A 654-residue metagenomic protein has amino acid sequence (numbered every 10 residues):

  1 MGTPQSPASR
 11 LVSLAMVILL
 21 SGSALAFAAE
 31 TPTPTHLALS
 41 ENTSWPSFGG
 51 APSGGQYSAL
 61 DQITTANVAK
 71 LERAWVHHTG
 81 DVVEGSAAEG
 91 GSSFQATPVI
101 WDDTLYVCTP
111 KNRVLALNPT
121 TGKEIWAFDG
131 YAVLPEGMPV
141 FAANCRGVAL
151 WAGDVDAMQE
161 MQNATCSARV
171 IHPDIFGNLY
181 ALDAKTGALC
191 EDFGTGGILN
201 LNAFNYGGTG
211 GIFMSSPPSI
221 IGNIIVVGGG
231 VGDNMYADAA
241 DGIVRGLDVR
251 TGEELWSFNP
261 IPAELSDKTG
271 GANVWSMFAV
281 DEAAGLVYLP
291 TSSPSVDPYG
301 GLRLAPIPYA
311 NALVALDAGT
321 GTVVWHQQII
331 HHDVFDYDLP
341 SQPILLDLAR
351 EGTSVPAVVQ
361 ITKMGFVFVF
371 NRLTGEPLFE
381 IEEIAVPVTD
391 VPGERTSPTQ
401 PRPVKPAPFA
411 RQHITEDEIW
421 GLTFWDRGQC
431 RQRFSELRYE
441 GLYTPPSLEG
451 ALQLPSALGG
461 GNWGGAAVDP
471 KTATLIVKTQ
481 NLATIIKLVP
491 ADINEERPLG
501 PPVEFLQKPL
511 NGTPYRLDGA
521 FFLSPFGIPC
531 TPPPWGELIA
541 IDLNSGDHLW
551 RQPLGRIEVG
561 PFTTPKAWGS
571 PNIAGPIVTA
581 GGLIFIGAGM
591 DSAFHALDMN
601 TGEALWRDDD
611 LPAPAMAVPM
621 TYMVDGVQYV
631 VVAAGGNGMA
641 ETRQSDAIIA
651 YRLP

Functional and structural regions predicted by a protein language model:
M1-S9: N-terminal secretory signal peptides that target proteins for export/translocation
V12-A24: Bacterial N-terminal signal peptides
A29-Q62, S397-L422, R431, P502-V503: N-terminal pre-domain segments of enzymes
W45-G49, G90-R113, P139-N178, G210-A237 (+11 more regions): Repeat-blade elements of multi-bladed beta-propeller folds
P46, P52-A59, D81-S86, L115 (+2 more regions): Short, solvent-exposed loop/turn elements at domain surfaces
A59-Y106, N163, E449-L458: Asp/Glu-centered strand-loop micro-motifs enriched in Gly/Pro and often flanked by an aromatic residue
A66-V82, V114-F141, A152-A157, N163 (+13 more regions): Extracytoplasmic/lumenal domain signature
Q400, V404-T484, A491-N494, E537-A540: Long, low-complexity segments enriched in small/aliphatic residues
